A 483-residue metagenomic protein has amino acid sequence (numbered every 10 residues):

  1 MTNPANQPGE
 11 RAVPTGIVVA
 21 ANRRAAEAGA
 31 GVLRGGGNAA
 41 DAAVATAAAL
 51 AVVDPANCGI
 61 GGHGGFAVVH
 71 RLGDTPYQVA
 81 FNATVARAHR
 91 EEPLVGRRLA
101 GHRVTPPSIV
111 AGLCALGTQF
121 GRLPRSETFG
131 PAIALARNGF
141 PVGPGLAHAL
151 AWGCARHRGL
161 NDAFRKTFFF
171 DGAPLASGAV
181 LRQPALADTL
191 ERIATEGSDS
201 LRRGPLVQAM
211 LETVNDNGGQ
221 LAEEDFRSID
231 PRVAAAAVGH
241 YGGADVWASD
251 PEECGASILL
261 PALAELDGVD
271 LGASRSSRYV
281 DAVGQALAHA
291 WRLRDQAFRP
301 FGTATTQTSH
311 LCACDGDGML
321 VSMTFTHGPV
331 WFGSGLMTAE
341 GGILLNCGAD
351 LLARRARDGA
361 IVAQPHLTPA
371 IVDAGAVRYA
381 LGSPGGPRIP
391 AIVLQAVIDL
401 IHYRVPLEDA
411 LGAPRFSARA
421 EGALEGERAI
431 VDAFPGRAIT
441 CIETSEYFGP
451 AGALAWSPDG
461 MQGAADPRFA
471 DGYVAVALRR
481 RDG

Functional and structural regions predicted by a protein language model:
M1-G31, G37-G197, L201-A244, D250: Noncatalytic scaffold domains of N-terminal-nucleophile
A40, V52-G59, H63-H70, Y77 (+6 more regions): Active-site rim segments in enzyme catalytic domains, especially the processed small/beta chain of N-terminal
C58-R71, S309-C314, V321-S322, P369-I371 (+2 more regions): Short beta-strand scaffold segments in enzyme catalytic cores
R202-S228, A290-P300, D317, F325 (+1 more regions): Amphipathic alpha-helical
R232-V233, T305-T308, P365-L367: Short, small/polar residue-rich loop motifs at catalytic or cofactor-binding pockets
P261-H327, G341, E443-T444: Internal maturation/activation junctions in enzymes
W291, L400-C441: Compact, glycine/acidic-enriched structural inserts
